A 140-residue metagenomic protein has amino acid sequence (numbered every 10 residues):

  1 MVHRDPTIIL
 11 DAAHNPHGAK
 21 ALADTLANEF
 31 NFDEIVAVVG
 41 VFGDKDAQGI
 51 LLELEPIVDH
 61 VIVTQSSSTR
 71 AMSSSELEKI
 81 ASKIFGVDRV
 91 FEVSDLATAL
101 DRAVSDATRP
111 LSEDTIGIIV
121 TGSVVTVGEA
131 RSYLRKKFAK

Functional and structural regions predicted by a protein language model:
M1-H60: Nucleotide phosphate-binding/pyrophosphate-handling subdomain across enzymes that bind or process nucleotide phosphates
T7-I9, L51-I116: C-terminal helical cap/extension that packs against the catalytic core of soluble nucleotide-cofactor enzymes
A19-K20, A47-G49, S73-S74, E129-S132: Short glycine-/acidic-enriched loop or helix-start segments at secondary-structure transitions that form or flank
F30-E34, K83-V87, F138-A139: Short helix-capping segments at alpha-helix termini
V39-D44, Q65-S66, G122: Cofactor-binding loop segments of dinucleotide-utilizing enzymes, especially the Rossmann-like FAD- and NAD(P)+-binding
G117-T121: Periplasmic-binding protein-like
S123-K140: Glycine/aspartate-rich loop-and-adjacent alpha/beta segment that forms the canonical ThDP
